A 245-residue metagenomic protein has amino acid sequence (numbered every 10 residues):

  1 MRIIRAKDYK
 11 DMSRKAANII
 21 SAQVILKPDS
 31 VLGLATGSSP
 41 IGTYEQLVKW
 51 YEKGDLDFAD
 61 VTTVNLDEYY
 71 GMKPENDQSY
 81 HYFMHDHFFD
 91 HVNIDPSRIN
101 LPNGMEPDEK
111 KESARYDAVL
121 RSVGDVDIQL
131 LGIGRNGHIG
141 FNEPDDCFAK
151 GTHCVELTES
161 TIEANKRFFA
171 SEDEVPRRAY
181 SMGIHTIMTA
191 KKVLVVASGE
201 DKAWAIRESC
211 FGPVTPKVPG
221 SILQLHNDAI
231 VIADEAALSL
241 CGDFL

Functional and structural regions predicted by a protein language model:
M1-L32: N-terminal glycine-/serine-/threonine-rich phosphate-binding loop
L26-E52: Glycine-rich N-terminal segment of FAD-binding domains in flavoprotein oxidoreductases, spanning the beta-loop-helix
G33-G37, N65, P102-N103, L130-I133 (+2 more regions): Short beta-strand segments
Q46-D57, Y80, P144-H153: A glycine- and small-aliphatic-rich helix-loop capping segment at beta-alpha/alpha-beta transitions that lines
L56-Q129: Ligand-binding beta-strand-loop-alpha-helix segment within the catalytic cores of soluble metabolic enzymes
G124-A149: Glycine-rich phosphate-binding loop
G140-I184: Class I SAM-dependent methyltransferase SAM-binding "motif I" and its flanking Rossmann-like core
H185, T189-L245: ATP/nucleoside-binding phosphotransfer catalytic cores, i.e., glycine-rich phosphate-binding loops
